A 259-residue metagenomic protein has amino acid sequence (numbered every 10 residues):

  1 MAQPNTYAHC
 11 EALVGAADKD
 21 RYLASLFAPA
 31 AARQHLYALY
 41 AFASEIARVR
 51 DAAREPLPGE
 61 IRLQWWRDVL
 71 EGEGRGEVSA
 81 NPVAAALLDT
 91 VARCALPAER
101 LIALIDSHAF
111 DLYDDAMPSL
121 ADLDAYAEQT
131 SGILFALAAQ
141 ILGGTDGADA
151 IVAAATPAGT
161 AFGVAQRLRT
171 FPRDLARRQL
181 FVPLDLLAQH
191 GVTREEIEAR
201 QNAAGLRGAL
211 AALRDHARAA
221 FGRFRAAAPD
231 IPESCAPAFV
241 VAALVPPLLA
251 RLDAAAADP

Functional and structural regions predicted by a protein language model:
M1-T90, P97-A109, A125-A136, G147-V164 (+2 more regions): Catalytic cores of Mg2+-dependent Asp-rich isoprenoid enzymes
D114-A121: Short acidic (Asp/Glu) patches
L142-D146: A contiguous catalytic/ligand-binding core that recognizes phosphate-bearing ligands
